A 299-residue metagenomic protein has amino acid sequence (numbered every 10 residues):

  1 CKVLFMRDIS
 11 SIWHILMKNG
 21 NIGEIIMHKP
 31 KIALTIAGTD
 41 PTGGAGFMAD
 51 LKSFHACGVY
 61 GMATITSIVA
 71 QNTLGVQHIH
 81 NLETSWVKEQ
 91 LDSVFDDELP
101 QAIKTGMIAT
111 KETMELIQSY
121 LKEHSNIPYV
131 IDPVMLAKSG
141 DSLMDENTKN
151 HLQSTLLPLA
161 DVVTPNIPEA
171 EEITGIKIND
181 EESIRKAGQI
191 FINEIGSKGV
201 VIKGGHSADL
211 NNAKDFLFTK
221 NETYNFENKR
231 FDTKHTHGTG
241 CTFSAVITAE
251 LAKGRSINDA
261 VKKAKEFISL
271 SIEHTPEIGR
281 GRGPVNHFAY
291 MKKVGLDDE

Functional and structural regions predicted by a protein language model:
H28-T35, H55-K138, V294: Conserved N-terminal subdomain of the carbohydrate kinase-like
I36-T42, Y224-H237: Short pre-catalytic strand/loop immediately N-terminal to key active-site residues, enriched for Gly-Thr
M48, S53, E172, T233-I257: Short, small-residue alpha-helix embedded
C57-M62, E250-A264: Phosphate-handling active-site elements
N81, N258-E299: Charged C-terminal helix
E146-T223: Conserved phosphate/ATP/ADP-binding segment of small-molecule kinases
